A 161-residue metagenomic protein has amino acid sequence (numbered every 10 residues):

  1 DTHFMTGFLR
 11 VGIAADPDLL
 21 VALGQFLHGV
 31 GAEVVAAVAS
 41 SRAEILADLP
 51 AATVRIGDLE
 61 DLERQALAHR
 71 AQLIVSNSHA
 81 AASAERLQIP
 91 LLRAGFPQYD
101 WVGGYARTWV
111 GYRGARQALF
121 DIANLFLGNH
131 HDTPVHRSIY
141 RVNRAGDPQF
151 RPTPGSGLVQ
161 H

Functional and structural regions predicted by a protein language model:
D1-H161: An N-terminal assembly and electron-transfer interface module characteristic of large anaerobic redox and radical
